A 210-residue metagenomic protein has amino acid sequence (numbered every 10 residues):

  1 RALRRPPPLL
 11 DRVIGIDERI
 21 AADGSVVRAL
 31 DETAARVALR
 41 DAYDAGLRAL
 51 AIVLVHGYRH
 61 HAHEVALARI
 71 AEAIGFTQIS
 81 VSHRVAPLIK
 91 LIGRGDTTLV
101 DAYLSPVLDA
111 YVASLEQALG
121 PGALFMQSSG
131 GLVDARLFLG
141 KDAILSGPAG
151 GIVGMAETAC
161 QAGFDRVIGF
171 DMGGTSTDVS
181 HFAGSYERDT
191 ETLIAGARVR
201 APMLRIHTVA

Functional and structural regions predicted by a protein language model:
R1-V209: N-terminally biased helix-coil "hinge/interface" segments that flank
